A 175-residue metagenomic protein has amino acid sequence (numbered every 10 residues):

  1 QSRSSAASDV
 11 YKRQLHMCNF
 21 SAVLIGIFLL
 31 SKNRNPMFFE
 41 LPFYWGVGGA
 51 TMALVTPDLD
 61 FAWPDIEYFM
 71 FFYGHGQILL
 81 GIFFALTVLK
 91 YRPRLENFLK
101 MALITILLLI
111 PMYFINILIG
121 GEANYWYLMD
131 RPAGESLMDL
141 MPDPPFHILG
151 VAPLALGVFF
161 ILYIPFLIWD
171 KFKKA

Functional and structural regions predicted by a protein language model:
Q1-A7, Y11: Single conserved hydrophobic/aromatic residue that forms the stacking wall/gate of nucleotide- or nucleobase-binding
S5, G46-D58, T105-F114: Aromatic-anchored segments of alpha-helical transmembrane domains
D9-C18, E40-F43: Structural signature of hydrophobic alpha-helical transmembrane segments
I25, I78-E96: Alpha-helical transmembrane segments in multipass membrane proteins, preferentially the mid-helix core
L30-F84: Membrane-proximal helix-loop-helix units in multi-pass membrane proteins
S31-F38, V88-L99, F172-K173: Membrane-interface helix-boundary motifs at transmembrane edges
E96-L107, I119-F159: Membrane-interface transmembrane-helix boundary segments in multi-pass integral membrane proteins
I164-A175: Membrane-interface capping segments at transmembrane-helix boundaries
